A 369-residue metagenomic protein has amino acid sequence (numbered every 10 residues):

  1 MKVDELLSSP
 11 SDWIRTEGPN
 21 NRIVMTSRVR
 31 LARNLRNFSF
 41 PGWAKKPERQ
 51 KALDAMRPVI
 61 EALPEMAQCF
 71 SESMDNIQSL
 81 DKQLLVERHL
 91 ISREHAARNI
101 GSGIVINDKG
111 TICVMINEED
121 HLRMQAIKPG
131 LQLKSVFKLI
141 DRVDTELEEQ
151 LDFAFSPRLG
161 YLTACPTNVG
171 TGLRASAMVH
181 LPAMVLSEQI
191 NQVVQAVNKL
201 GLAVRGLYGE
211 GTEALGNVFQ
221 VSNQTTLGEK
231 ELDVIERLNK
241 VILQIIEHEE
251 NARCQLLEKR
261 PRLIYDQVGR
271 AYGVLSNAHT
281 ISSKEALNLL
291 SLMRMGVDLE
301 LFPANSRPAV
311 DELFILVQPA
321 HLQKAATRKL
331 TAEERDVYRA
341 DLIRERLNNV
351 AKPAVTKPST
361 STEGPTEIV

Functional and structural regions predicted by a protein language model:
M1-R158, L173, S187, Q192-V369: Long, Pro/Ser/Thr-rich low-complexity/intrinsically disordered regulatory tracts in eukaryotic proteins
G160-V179: Conserved phosphate/anionic-ligand binding catalytic regions in large, soluble enzymes, centered on
L181-L186: Short, surface-exposed ligand-recognition loops at beta-strand->loop->(often short) alpha-helix junctions that present
